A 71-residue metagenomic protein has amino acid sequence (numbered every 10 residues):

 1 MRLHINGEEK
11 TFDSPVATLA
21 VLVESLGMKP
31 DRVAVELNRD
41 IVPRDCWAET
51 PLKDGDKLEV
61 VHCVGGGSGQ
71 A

Functional and structural regions predicted by a protein language model:
M1-A71: Ubiquitin-like/PB1-type beta-grasp interaction modules and other compact soluble beta-rich domains
